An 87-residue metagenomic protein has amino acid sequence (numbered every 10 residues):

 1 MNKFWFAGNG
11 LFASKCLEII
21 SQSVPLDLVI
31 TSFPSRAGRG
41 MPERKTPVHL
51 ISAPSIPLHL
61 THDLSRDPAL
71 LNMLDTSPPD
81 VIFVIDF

Functional and structural regions predicted by a protein language model:
M1-F87: One-carbon transfer enzymes
